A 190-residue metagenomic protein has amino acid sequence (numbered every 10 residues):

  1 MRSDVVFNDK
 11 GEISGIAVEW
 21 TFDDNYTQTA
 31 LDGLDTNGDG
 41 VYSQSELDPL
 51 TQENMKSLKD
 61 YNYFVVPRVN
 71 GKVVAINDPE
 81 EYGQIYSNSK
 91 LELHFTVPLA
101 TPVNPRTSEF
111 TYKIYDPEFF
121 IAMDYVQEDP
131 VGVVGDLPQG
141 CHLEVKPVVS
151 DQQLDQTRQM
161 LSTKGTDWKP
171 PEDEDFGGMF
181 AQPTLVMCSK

Functional and structural regions predicted by a protein language model:
M1-T21: Early extracytoplasmic/domain-onset interaction patches
R2, P49-T51, W168-E172: N-terminal post-signal-peptidase region of extra-cytosolic proteins
I13, N62, A181-P183: Sequence-level motif detector for i,i+2 pairs with an aromatic at +2
I16, F22, A30-L31, N37-D39 (+6 more regions): General N-terminal targeting signals
T21-D23, Y115: Helix N-cap / beta->alpha transition motif
N25-P105: Structured domain cores in non-transmembrane regions
G71-K190: Mature, soluble, non-transmembrane domains
